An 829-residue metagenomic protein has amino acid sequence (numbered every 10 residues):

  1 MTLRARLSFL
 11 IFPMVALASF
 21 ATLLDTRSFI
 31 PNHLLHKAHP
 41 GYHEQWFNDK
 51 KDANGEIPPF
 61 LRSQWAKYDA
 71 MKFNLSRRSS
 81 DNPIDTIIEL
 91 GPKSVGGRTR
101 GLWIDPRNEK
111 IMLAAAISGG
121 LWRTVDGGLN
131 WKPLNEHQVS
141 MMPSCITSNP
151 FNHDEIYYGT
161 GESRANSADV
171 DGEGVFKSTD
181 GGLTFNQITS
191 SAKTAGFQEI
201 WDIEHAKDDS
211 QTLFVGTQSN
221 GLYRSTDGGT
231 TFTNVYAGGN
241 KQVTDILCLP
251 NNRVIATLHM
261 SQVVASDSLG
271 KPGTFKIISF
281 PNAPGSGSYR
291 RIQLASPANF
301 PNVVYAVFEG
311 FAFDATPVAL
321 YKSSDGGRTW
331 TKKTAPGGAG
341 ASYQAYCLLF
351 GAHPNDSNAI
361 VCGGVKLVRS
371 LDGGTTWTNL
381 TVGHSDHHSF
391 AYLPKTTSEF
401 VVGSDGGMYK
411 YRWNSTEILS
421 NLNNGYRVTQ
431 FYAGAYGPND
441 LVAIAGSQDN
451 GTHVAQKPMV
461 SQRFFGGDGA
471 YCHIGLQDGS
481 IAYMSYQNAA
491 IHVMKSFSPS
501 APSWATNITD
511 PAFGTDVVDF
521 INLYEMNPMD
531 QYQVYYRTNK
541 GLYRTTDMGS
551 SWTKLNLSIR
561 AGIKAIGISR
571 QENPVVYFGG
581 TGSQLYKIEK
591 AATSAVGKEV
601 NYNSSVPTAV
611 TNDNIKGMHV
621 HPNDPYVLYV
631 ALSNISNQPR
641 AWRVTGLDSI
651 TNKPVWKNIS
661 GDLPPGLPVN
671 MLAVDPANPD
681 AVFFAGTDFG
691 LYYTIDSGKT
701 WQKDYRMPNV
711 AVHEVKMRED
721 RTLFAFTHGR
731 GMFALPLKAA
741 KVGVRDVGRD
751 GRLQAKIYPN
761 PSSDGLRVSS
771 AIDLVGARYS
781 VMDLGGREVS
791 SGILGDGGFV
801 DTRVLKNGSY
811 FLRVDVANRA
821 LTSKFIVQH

Functional and structural regions predicted by a protein language model:
M1-P13: N-terminal Sec-pathway targeting helices
I11-T22: Hydrophobic membrane-insertion alpha-helices, especially the h-region of bacterial N-terminal signal peptides
D25-A739: Beta-propeller blade termini and top-face loops
L737-R752: Low-complexity, Pro/Thr/Ser/Gly/Ala-rich linker/spacer regions in secreted, extracellular modular proteins
G748-Y758, S762-H829: C-terminal outer-membrane/trafficking sorting elements
